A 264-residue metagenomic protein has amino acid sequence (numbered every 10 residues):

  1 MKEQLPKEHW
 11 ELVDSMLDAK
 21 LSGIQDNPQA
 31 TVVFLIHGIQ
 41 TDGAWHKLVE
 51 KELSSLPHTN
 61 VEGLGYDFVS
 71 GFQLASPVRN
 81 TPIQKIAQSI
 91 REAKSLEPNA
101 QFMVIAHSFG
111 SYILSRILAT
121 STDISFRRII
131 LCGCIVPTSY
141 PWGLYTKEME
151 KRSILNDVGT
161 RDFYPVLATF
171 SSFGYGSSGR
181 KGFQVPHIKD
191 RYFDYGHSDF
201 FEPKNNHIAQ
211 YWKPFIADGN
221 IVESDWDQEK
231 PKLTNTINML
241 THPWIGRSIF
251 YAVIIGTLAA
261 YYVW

Functional and structural regions predicted by a protein language model:
L12-K20, I135-I154, S172: Flexible "cap/lid" loop of the alpha/beta hydrolase fold
I24-Q101: Active-site catalytic motif of lipid deacylating hydrolases and related acyltransferases
A30-T31, P98-Q101, S125-R127, R152 (+2 more regions): Short coil/turn segments at beta-strand junctions that form active-site/ligand-binding loops
I86-S89, R128, W142: Catalytic phosphate/metal-binding cores of nucleic-acid and nucleotide-processing enzymes, i.e., regions that mediate
I105-G110, L114: Gly/Ala-rich beta-loop-alpha elbow adjacent to hydrolase catalytic centers
I113-I117, Y140: Hydrolases whose catalytic domains are alpha/beta-hydrolase-1, hotdog thioesterase, or metallo-beta-lactamase-like
I124-V136, R152-V158: A conserved short beta-strand
D157-W264: C-terminal catalytic-base region of ester-bond hydrolases, centering on the histidine of the charge-relay
